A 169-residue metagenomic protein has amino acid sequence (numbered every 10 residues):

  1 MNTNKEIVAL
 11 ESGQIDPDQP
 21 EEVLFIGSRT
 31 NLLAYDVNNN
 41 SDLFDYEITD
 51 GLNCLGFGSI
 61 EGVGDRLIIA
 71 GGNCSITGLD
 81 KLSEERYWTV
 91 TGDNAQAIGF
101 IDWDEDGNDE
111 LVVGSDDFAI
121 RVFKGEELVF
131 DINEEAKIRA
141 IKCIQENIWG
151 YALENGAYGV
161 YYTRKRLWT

Functional and structural regions predicted by a protein language model:
M1-T169: Beta-propeller-forming repeat regions
